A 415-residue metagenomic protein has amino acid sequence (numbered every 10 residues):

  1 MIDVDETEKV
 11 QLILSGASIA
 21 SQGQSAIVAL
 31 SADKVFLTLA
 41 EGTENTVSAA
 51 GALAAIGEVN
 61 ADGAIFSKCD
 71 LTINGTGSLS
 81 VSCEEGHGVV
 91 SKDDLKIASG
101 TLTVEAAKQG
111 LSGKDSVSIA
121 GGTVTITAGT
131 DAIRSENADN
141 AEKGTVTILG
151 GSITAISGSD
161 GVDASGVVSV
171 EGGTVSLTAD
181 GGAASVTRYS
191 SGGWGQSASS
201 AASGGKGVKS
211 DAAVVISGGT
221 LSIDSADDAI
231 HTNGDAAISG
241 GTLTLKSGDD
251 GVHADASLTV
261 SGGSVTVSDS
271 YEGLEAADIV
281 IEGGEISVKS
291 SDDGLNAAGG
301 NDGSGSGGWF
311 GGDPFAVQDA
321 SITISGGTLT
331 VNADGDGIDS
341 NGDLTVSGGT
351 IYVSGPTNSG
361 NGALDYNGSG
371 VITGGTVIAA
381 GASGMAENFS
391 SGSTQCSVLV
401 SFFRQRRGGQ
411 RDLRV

Functional and structural regions predicted by a protein language model:
M1-V415: A composition-driven surface/loop motif
